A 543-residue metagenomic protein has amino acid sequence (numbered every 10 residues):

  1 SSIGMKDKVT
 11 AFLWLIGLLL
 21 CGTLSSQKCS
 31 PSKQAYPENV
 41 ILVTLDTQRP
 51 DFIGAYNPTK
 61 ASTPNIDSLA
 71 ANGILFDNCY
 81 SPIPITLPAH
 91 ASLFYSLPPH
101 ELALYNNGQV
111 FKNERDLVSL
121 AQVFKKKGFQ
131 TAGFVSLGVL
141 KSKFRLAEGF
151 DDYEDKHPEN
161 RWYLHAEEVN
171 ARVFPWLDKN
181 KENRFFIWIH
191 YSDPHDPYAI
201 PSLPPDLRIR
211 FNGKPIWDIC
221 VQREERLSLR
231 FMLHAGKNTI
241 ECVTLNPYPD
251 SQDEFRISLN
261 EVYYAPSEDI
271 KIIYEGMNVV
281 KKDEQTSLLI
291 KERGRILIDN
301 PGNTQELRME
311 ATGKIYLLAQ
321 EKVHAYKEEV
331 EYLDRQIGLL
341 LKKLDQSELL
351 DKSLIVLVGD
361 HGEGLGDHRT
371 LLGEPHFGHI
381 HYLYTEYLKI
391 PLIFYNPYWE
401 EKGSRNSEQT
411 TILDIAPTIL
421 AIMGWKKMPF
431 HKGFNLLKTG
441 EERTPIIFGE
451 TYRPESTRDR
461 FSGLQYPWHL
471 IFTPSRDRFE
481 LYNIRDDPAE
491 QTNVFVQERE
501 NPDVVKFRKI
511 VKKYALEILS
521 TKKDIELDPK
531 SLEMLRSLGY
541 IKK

Functional and structural regions predicted by a protein language model:
S1-I3, G22-T23: Short, low-complexity, intrinsically disordered N-terminal modules that encode targeting/processing signals
G4-L13: Bacterial N-terminal signal peptides that target proteins for export
F12-L20: Sec-dependent N-terminal signal peptides
L20-E225, M232, N238, V243-I257 (+3 more regions): Catalytic domains that recognize anionic headgroups
R293-R295: Non-catalytic, beta-strand-enriched accessory regions in extracellular/secretory proteins and membrane protein
